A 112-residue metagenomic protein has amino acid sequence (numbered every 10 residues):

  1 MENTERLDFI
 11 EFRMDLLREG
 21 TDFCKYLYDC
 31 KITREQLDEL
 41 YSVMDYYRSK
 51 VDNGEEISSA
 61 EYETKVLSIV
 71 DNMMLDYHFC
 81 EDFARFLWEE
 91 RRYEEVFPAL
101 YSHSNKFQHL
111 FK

Functional and structural regions predicted by a protein language model:
M1, K31-E35, Q108-K112: Short, charge-rich amphipathic segments
M1, M14, M44, M73-M74: Detector for methionine-enriched segments
M1-Y26: Long, leucine- and charge-enriched amphipathic alpha-helices that form heptad-repeat coiled-coil/leucine-zipper-like
E5, D22-C24, V43, S58 (+3 more regions): A general marker of short, structured functional hotspots
E19-N72: Amphipathic alpha-helical interaction modules
I69-K112: Amphipathic alpha-helical binding modules
